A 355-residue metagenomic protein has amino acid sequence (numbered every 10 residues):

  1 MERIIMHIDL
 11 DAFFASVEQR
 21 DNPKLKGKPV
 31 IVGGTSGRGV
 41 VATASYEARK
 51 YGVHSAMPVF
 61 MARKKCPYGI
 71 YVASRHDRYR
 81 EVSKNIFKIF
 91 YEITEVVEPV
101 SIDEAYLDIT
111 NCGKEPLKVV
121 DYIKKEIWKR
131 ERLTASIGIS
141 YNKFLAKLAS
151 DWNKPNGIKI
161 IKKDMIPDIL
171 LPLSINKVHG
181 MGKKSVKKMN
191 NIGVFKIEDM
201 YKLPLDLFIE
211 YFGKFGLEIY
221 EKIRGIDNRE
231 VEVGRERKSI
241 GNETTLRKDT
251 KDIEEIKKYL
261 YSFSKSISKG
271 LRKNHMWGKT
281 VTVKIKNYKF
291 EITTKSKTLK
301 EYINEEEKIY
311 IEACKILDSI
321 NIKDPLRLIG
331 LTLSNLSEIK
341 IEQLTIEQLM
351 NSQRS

Functional and structural regions predicted by a protein language model:
M1-Y211, G216-L217, I339-S355: Gly/Gly-Pro- and Ser/Thr-rich, intrinsically disordered tail segments characteristic of DNA damage-repair and tolerance
H7, N190-L328, N335-R354: DNA-contacting surface of Y-family translesion DNA polymerases
